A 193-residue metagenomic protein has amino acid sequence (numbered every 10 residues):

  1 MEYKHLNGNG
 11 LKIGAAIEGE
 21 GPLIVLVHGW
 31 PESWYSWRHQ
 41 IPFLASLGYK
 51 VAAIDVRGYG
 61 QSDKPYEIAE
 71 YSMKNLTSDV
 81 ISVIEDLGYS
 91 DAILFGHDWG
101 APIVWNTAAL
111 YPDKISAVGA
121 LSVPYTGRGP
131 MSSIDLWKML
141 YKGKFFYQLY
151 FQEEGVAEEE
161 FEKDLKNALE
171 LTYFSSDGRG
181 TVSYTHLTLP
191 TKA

Functional and structural regions predicted by a protein language model:
M1-I24, S46-Y49, Y89-S90, T185: Alpha/beta-hydrolase fold catalytic core
N9, S46, A53-G96, Y125 (+1 more regions): Active-site loop/oxyanion-hole signature of alpha/beta-hydrolase fold enzymes
I17-D63: Conserved HGGG/HGGXW glycine-rich cap/lid loop of the alpha/beta-hydrolase fold
V27-H28, H97, T185: The conserved beta1-alpha1 loop
D91-S132: Conserved hydrolase catalytic core segment
G119-E153: Flexible "cap/lid" loop of the alpha/beta hydrolase fold
M139-T181: Alpha/beta-hydrolase-fold enzymes
H186-A193: Single conserved hydrophobic/aromatic residue that forms the stacking wall/gate of nucleotide- or nucleobase-binding
